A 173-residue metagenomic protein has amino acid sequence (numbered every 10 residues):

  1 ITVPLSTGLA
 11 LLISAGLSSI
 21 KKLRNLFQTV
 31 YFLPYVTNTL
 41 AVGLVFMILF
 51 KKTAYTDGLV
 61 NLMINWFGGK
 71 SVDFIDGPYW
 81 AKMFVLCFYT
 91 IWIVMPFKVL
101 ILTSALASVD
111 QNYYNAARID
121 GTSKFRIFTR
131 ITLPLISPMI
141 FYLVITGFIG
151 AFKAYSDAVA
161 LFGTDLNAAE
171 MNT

Functional and structural regions predicted by a protein language model:
I1-T173: A structural signal for multi-pass alpha-helical bundles of membrane permease subunits that mediate small-molecule
